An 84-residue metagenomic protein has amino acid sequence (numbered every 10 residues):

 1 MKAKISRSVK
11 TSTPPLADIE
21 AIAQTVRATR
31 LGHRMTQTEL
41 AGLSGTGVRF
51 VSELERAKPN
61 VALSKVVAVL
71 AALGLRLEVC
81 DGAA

Functional and structural regions predicted by a protein language model:
M1-A21: N-terminal flexible/basic segments that precede or flank functional cores
Q24-E39, A68: Short basic helix-loop element that most often maps to the first helix and adjoining turn of HTH DNA-binding modules
R34-F50: Short alpha-helical DNA-recognition segment
S64-C80: DNA major-groove recognition helix of helix-turn-helix/homeodomain DNA-binding modules
